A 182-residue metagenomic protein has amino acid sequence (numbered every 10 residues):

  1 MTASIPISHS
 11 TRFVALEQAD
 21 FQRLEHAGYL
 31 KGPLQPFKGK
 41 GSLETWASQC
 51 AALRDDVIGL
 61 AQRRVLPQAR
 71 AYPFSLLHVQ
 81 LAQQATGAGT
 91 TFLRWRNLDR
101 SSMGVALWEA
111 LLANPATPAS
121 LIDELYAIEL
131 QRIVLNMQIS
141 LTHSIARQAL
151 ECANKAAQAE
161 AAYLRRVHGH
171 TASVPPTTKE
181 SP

Functional and structural regions predicted by a protein language model:
A3-H9: N-terminal intrinsically disordered, low-complexity regulatory regions of eukaryotic transcription factors
H9, A15-L76, V174-S181: Negatively charged, low-complexity tracts enriched in Asp/Glu with abundant Ser/Thr
C50-L60, R64, L121, L125-T142 (+1 more regions): Amphipathic alpha-helical coiled-coil segments
L60, R64-S75, L135, T142-I145 (+5 more regions): Hydrophobic stripe of amphipathic alpha-helices that form coiled-coil interfaces
R63-N97: Amphipathic, interaction-prone secondary-structure segments
T90-L98, R165-E180: Extended, charge-rich alpha-helical segments
F92-I133: Intrinsically disordered, low-complexity regulatory segments enriched in Ser/Thr/Pro and charged residues
A106, P115, P176-P182: Charge-rich, low-complexity terminal tails
